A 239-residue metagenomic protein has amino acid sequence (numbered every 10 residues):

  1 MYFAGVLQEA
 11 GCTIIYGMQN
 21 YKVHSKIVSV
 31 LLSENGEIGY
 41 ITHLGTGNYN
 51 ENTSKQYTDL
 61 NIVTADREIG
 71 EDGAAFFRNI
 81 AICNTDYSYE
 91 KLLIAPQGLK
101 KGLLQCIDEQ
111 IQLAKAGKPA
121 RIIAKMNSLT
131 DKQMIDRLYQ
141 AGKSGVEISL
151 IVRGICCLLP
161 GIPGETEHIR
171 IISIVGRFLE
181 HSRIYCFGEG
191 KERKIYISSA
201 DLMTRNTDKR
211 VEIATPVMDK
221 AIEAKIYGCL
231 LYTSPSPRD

Functional and structural regions predicted by a protein language model:
M1-T13, C106-R170: Primarily the HKD phosphodiesterase
Y2-Q56, I171-I197: Phosphate/diphosphate-binding loops
V6-E9, N50-T58, A81-E90, K115-P119 (+3 more regions): Short acidic (Asp/Glu) and glycine-rich catalytic loops that position anionic groups and cofactors
Y16-M18, L31, G45-T46, P96 (+7 more regions): Active-site proximal loops enriched in glycine and acidic residues that flank catalytic Cys/His/Asp and coordinate
I41-F76, Y196-C229: Segments surrounding the PLD/"HKD" phosphodiesterase catalytic module and close analogs
A75-G98, I107-Q110: N-terminal cationic and glycine-rich segments that engage phosphates or anionic surfaces
Q110-K115, L138-I148, L179, Y185-K194 (+2 more regions): Proline/glycine-anchored alpha-helix kink/cap motifs
Y232-D239: Conserved small/polar residues in nucleotide/adenosyl-binding loops
